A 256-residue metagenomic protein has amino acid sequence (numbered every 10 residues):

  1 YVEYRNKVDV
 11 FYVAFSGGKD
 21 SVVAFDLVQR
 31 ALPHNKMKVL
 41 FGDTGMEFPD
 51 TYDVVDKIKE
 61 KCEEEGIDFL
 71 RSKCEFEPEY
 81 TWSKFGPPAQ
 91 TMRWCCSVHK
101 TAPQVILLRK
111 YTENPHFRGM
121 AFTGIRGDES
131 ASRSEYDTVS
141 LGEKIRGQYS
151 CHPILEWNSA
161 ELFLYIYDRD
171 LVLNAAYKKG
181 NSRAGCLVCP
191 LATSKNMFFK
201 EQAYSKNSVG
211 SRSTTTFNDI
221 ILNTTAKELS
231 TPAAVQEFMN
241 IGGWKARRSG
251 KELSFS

Functional and structural regions predicted by a protein language model:
Y1-D168: ATP-dependent adenylation/nucleotidyltransferase module used to activate substrates
D9, D168, V172-S256: ATP/NTP-dependent adenylation/nucleotidyl-transfer catalytic domains that generate, transfer, or process NMP-activated
